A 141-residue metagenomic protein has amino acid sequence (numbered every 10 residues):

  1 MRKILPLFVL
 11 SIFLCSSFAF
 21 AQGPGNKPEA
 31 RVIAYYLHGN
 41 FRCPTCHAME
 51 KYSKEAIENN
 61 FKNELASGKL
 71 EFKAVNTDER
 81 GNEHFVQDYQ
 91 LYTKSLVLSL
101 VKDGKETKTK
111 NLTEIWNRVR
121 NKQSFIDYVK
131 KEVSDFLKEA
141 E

Functional and structural regions predicted by a protein language model:
M1-I4: Positively charged n-region of N-terminal signal peptides that target proteins for export
L7-S17: Bacterial N-terminal signal peptides
A19-G23: Boundary at the C-terminal end of the N-terminal hydrophobic targeting segment
P28-N59: Local sequence-structure signature of Cys/Sec-based thiol-disulfide redox active-site neighborhoods
L65-G81: Thiol-based oxidoreductase modules, predominantly thioredoxin-like and allied folds used for disulfide exchange
E83-L91: Charged, often glycine-rich, active-site loop that binds/positions anionic groups
L98-E141: Non-catalytic, surface beta->alpha helical segment in thiol-disulfide oxidoreductase systems
